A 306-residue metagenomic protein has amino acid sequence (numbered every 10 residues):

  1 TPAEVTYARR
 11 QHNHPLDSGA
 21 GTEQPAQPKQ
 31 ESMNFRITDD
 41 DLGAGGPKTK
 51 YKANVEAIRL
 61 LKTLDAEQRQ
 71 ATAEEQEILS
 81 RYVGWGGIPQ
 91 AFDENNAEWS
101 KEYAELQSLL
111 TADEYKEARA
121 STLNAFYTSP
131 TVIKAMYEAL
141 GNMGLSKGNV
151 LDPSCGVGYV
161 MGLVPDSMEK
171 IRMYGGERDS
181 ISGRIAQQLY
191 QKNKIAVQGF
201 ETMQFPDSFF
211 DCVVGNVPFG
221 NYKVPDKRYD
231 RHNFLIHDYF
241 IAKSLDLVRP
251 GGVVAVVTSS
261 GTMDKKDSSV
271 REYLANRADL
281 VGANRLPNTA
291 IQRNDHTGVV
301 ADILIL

Functional and structural regions predicted by a protein language model:
T1-D40: Glycine- and charge-rich intrinsically disordered segments
T22, S32, T38-L189: Class I S-adenosyl-L-methionine
L123, K227-R231: Surface-exposed cleft-lining segments at the edges of enzyme active sites
Y127-T131, R231-D238: Conserved phosphate-coordination/catalytic loops
K134-M143, K147-P165, M173-G175, A186 (+3 more regions): Conserved proline-anchored active-site loop of SAM-dependent methyltransferases that bridges a beta-strand
M136, R178-S180, N233-Q292, V299 (+1 more regions): Conserved Class I SAM-dependent methyltransferase catalytic core
R172, N193-K194, D279-G282: Conserved beta-strand segments of alpha/beta enzyme cores
A196-G199, N284: Short loop/edge segments at beta-strand edges and connector loops that shape dinucleotide/nucleotide cofactor-binding
